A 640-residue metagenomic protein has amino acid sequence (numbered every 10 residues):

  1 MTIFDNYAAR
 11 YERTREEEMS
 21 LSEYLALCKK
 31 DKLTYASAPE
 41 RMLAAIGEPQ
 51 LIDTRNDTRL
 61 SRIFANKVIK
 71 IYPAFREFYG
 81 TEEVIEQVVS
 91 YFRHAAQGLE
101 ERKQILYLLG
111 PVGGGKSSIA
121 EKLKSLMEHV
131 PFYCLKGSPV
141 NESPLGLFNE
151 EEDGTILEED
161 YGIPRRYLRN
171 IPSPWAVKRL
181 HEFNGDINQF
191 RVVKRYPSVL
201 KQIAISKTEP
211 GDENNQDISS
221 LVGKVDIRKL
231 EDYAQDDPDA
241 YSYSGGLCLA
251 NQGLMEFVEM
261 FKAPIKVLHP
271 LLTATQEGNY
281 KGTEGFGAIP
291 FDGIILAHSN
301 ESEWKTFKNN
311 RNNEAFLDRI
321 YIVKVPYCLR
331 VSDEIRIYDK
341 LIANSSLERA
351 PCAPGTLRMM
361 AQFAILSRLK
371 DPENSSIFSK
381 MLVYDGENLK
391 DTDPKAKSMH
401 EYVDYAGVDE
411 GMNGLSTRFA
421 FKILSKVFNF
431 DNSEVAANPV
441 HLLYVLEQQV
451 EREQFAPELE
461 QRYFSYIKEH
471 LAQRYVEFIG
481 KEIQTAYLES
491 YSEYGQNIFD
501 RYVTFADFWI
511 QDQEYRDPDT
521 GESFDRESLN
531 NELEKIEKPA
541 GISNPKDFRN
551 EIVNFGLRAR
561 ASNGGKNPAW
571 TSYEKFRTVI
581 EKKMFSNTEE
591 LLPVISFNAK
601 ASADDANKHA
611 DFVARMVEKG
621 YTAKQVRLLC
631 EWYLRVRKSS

Functional and structural regions predicted by a protein language model:
M1-E40: Long, basic/Gly/Ser/Thr-rich N-terminal segments that mediate initial subcellular attachment or targeting
K32-S640: Conserved ASCE/P-loop NTPase catalytic core
